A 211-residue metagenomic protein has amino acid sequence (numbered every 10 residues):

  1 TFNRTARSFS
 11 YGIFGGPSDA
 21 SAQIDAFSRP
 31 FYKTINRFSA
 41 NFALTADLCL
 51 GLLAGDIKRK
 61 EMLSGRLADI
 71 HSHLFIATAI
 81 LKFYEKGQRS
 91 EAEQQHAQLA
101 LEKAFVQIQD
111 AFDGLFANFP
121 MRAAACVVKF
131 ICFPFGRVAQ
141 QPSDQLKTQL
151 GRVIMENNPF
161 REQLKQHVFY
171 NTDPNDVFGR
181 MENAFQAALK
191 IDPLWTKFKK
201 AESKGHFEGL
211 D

Functional and structural regions predicted by a protein language model:
T1-D211: Flavin-dependent oxidoreductase catalytic core characteristic of acyl-CoA dehydrogenase/oxidase-like enzymes
